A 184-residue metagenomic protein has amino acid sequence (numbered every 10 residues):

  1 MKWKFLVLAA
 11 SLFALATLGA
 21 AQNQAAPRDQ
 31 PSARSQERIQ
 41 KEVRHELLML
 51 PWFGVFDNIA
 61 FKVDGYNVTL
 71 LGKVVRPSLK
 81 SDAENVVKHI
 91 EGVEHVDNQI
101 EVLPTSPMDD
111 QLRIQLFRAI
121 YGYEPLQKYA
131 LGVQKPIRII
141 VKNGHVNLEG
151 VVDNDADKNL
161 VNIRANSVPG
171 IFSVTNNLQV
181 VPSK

Functional and structural regions predicted by a protein language model:
K2-S11, T17-K184: N-terminal targeting leaders
